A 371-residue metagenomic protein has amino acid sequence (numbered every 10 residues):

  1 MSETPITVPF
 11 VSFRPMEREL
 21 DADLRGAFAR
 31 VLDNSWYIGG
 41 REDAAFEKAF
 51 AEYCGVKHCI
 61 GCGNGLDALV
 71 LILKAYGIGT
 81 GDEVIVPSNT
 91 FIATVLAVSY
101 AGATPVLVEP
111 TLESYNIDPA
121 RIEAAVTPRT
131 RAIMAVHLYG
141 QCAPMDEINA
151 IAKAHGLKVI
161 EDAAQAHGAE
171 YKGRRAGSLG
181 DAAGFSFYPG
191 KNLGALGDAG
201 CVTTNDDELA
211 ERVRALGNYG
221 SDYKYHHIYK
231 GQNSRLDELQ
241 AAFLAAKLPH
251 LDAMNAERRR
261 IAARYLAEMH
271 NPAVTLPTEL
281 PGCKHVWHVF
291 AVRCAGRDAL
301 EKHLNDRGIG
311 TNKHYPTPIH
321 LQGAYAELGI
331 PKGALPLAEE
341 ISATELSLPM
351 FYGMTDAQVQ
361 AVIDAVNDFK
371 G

Functional and structural regions predicted by a protein language model:
S2-E3, R14, G26, R41-K48 (+7 more regions): PLP-dependent aminotransferase class I/II
E3-I6, P15-Y37: Glycine-rich phosphate-binding segment of PLP-dependent enzymes
S35-E83, L96-A101, L107-E109, R174: Phosphate-binding glycine-rich loop
I60, I85, V106, V159-I160 (+3 more regions): Structural detector of well-ordered beta-strand residues that form the stable sheet scaffold of enzyme domains
A68, T90, P349: Conserved SAM-binding loop
K74-A163, E170: PLP-dependent aminotransferase-like
E161-L196, K224-I228: Conserved active-site segment immediately N-terminal to the catalytic lysine that forms the internal aldimine
F185-S186, G200-N205, A245: Short beta-strand-to-turn element immediately C-terminal to the catalytic PLP-Schiff-base lysine in fold type I
